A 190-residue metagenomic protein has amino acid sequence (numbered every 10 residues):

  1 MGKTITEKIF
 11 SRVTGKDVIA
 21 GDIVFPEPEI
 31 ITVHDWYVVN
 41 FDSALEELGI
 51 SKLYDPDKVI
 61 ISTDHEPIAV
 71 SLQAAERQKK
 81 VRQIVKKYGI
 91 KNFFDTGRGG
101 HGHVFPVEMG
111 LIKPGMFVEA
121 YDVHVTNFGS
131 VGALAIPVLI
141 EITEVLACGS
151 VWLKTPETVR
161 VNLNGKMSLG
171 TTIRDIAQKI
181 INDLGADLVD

Functional and structural regions predicted by a protein language model:
M1-D190: Fe-S-dependent hydro-lyases/dehydratases of central metabolism
